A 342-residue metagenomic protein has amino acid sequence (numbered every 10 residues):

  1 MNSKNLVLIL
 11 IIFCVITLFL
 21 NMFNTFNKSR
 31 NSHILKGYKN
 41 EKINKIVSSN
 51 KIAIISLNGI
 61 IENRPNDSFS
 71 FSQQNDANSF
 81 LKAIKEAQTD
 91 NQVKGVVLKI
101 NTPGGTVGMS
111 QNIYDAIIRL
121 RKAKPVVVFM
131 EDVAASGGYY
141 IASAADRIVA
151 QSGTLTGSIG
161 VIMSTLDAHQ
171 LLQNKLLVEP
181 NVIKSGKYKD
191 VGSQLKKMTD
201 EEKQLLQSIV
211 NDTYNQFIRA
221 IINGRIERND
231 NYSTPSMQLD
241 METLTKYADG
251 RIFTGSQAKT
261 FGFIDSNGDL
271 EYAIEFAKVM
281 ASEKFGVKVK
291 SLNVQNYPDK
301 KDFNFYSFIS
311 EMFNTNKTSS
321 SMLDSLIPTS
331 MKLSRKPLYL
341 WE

Functional and structural regions predicted by a protein language model:
M1-V128, V133-A135, V149-Q151, T165-E342: N-terminal organellar transit peptides
M109, G138-Y139, I159-G160: Short glycine-/acidic-enriched loop or helix-start segments at secondary-structure transitions that form or flank
Y140-I141, L171: Hydrophobic/aromatic ligand-binding patch that stacks against planar heteroaromatic rings of cofactors or nucleotides
I141-A142, A258: Hydrophobic/aromatic residues within transmembrane alpha-helices of multi-pass small-molecule transporters
A144-M163: Zinc-dependent metallopeptidase catalytic helix centered on the HExxH motif and its immediate flanking segment
